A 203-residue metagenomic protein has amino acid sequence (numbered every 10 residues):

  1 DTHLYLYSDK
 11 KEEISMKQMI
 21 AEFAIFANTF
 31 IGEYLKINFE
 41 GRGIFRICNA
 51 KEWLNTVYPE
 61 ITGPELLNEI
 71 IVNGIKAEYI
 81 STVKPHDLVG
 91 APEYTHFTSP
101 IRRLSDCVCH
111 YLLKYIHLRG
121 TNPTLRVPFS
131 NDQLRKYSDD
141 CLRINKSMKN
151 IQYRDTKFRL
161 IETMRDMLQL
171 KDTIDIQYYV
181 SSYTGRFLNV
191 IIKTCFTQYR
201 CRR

Functional and structural regions predicted by a protein language model:
D1-C201: Electropositive polyanion-binding surfaces
